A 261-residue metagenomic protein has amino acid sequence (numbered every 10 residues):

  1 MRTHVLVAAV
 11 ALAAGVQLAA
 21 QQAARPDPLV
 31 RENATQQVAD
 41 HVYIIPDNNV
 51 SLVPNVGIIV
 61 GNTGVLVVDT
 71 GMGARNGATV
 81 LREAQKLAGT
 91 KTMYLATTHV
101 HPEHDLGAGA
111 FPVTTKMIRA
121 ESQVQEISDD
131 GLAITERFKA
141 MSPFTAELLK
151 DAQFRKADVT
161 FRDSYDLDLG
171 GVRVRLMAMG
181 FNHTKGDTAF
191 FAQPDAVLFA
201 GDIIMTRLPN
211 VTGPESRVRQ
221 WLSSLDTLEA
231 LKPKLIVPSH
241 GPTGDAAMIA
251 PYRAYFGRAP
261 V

Functional and structural regions predicted by a protein language model:
M1-V5: Positively charged n-region of N-terminal signal peptides that target proteins for export
V7-Q17: Bacterial N-terminal signal peptides
L18-Q21, P26: Boundary at the C-terminal end of the N-terminal hydrophobic targeting segment
R25, V30-N33, Q37, Q125-M179 (+3 more regions): Metallo-beta-lactamase
T35-E83, T188-D202: Conserved beta-strand hairpin/beta-sheet module of binuclear metal-dependent hydrolase folds, prominently
H41, I59, D69, A84 (+9 more regions): Divalent metal-coordination and catalytic microenvironments
V60-L66, A74-R119, L231: Active-site metal-binding motif and surrounding structural segment of the metallo-beta-lactamase
G64-L66, T70-A74, D166-D168, R173-R258: Metallo-beta-lactamase
